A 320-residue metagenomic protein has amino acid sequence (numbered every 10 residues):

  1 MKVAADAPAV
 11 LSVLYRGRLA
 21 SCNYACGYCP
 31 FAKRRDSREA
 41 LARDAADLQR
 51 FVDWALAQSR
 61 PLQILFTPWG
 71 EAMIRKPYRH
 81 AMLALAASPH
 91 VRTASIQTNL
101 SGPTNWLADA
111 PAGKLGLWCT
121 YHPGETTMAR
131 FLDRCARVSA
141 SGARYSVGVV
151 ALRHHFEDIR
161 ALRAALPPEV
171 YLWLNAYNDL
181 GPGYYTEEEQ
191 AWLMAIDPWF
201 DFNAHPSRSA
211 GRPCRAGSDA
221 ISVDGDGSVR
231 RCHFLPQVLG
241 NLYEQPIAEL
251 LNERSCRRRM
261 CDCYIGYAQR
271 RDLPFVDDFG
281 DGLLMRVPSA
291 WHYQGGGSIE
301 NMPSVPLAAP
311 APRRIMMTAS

Functional and structural regions predicted by a protein language model:
K2-A32, Q63-T67, D219-G227: N-terminal pre-triad scaffold of radical SAM enzymes
A4-P8, L19, A32, D36 (+2 more regions): Flexible mid-to-C-terminal extensions adjoining Fe-S/redox cofactors in radical SAM and related proteins
S21, A25, P213, D262: The −1 position to Zn-ligating cysteines in a subset of zinc-ribbon hairpins
A25-Y28, Y78, L107-A108, I159-R160 (+3 more regions): Short aromatic-enriched loop/helix-cap "lid" or pocket-rim segments at secondary-structure transitions that line
Y28-A32, A42-W54: Short, surface-exposed loop/strand segments
R38, G116, T120-R230, F234-G240: Radical SAM enzyme [4Fe-4S]-AdoMet core and its adjacent flexible, acidic and glycine-rich loops/tails across
L48-T67, R75-L162: Radical SAM/AdoMet-radical enzyme domain recognition
